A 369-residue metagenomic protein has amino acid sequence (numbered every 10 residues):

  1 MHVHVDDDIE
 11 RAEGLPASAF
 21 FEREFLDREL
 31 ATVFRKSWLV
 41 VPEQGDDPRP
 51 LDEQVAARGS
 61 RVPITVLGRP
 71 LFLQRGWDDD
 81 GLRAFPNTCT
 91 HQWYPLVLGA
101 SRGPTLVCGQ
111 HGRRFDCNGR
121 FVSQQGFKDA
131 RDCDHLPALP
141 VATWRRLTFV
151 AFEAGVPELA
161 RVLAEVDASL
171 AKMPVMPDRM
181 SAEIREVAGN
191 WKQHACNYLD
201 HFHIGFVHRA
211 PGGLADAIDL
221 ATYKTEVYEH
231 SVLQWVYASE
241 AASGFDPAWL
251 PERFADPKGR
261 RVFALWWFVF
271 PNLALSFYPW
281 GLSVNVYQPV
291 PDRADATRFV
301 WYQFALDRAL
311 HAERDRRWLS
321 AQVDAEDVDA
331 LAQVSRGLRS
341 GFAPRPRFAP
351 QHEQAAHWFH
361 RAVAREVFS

Functional and structural regions predicted by a protein language model:
M1-A19, V175-M176: Short, contiguous pre-domain boundary segments
R11, A17, E22, R35-K36 (+6 more regions): Generic structural "secondary-structure junction" signal
S18-E22, G103-C108, L250-G259: Short low-complexity stretches enriched in small and charged residues
A19-V66: Non-catalytic accessory segments flanking enzyme active sites
F34-R35, V66-G68, L136, T143-R145 (+3 more regions): Short, well-ordered loop/turn elements at secondary-structure boundaries
F34-W38, Y94, H203: Generic structural signal for secondary-structure transition and capping sites
D46-A154, A160-D167: Rieske [2Fe-2S] iron-sulfur-binding domain
P48, Q74-G76, N87, L147 (+1 more regions): C-terminal catalytic domain of Rieske-type non-heme iron oxygenases
